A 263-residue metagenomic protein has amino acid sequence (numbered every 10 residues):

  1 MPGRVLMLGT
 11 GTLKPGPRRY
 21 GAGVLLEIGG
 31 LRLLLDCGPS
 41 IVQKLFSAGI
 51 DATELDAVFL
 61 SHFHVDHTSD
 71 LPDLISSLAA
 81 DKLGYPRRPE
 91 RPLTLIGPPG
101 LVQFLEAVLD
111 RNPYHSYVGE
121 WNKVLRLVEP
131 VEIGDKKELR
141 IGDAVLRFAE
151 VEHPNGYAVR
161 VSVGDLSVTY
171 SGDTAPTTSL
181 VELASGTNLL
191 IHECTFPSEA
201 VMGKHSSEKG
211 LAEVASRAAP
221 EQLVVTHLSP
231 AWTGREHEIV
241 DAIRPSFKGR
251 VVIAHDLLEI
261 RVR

Functional and structural regions predicted by a protein language model:
M1-T169, H237-R263: Binuclear metal-dependent hydrolase catalytic cores
A175-R261: Cap/insert and terminal regions of metallo-dependent hydrolase folds
